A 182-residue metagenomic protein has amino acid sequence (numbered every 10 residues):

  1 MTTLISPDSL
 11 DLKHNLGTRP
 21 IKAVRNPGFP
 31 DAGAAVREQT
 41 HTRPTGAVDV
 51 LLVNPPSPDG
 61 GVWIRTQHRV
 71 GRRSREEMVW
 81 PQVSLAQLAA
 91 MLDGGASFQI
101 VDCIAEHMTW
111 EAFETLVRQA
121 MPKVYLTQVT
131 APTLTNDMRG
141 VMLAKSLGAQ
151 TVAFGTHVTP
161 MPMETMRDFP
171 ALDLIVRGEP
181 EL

Functional and structural regions predicted by a protein language model:
T2-I5, K22, N26, V176-E179: RNA-binding accessory domains that recognize and position tRNA/RNA substrates
I5-P7, G28-F29, R37-Q39, G46-P56 (+3 more regions): A structural motif corresponding to the C-terminal lobe/cap of the Radical SAM core domain
D8-N15, N26: Intrinsic-disorder-associated, low-complexity terminal segments enriched in Asp/Asn/His/Tyr and depleted of Lys/Arg
F29, T40-H41, G46-V79: Short glycine-rich His-centered loop
S84, L88-L92, S97-L182: Glycine-rich beta-alpha loop elements in corrinoid/cobalamin-binding modules across cobalamin-dependent enzymes
